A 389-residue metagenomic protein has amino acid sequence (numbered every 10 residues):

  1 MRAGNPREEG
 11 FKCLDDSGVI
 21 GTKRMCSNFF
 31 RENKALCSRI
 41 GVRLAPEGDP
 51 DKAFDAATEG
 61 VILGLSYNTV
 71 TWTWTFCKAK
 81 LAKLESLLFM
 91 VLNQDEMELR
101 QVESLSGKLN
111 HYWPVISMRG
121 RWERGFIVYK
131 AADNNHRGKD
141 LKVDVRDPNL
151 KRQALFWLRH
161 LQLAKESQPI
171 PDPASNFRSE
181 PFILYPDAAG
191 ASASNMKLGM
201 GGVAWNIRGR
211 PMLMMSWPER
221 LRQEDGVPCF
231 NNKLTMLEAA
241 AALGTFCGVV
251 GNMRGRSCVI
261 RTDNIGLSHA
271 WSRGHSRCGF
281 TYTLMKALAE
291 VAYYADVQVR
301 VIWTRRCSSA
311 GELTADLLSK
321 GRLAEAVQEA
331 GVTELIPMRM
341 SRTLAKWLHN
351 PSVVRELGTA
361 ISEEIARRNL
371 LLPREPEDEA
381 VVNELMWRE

Functional and structural regions predicted by a protein language model:
M1, M90, W205-L237, G266-H275 (+1 more regions): A short, polar/acidic, helix/strand-boundary loop motif
M1-L36, A242-T262: Active-site palm subdomain of RNA-directed nucleic acid polymerases
G10-F11, G244-L313: RNase H catalytic domain
D15, C37, G64, L84 (+8 more regions): Mobile genetic element proteins and their domesticated derivatives, centered on retroelements and DNA transposons
C26-A35, R119-G120, Y129, R273-F280 (+1 more regions): Short secondary-structure boundary/capping segments
A56-P173, W303: C-terminal reverse transcriptase regions that engage the nucleic-acid substrate
V61, L65-V70, D296-I361: C-terminal functional segments of enzyme domains
S179-N195: Two-metal-ion RNase H-like nuclease active-site motif
